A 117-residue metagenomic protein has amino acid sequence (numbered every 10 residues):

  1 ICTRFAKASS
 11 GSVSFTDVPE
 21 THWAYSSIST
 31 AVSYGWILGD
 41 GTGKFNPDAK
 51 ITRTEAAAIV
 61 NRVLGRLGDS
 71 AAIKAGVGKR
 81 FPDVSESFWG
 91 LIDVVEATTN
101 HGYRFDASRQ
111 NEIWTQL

Functional and structural regions predicted by a protein language model:
T3-S27, S33-T54, R62-L117: Feature responds to low-complexity, polar/acidic, surface-exposed segments characteristic of secreted/exported proteins
